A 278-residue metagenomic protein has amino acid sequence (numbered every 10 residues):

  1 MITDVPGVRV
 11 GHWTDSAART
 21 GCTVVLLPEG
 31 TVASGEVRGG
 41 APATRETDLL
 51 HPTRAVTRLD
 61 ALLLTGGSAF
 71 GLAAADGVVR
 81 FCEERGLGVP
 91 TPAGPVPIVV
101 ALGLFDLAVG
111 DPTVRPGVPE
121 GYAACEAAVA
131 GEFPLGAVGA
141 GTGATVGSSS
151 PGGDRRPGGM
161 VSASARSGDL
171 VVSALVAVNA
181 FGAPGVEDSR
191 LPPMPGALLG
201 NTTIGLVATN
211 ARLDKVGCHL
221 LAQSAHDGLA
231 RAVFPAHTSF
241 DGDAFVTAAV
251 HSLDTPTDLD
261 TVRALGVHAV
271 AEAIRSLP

Functional and structural regions predicted by a protein language model:
M1-A69, A73, R80, E84-P278: A structural signal for small-residue-enriched, beta-sheet-centric alpha/beta enzyme cores and oligomeric scaffold folds
